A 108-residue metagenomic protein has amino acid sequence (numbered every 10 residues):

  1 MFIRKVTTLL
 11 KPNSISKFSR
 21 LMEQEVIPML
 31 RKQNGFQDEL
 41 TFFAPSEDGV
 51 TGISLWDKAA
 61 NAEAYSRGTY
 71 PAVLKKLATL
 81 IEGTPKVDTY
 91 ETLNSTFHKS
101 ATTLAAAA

Functional and structural regions predicted by a protein language model:
M1-T51, L55-P71, A78-A108: Short S/T/G/P-rich N-terminal loop/turn motif that feeds into the first structured element of a domain
